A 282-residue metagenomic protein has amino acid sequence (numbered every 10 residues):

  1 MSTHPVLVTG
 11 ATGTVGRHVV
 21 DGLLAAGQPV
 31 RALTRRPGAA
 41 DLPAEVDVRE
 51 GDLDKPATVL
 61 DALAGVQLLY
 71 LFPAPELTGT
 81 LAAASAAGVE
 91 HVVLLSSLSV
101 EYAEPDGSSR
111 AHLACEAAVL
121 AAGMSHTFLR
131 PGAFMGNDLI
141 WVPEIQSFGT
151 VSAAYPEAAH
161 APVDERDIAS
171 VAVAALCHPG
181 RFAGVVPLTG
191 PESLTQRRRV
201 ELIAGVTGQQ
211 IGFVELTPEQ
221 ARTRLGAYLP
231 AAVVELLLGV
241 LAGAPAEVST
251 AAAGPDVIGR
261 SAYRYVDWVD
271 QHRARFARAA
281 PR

Functional and structural regions predicted by a protein language model:
S2-P43, D54-A57, A64-V66, T78-H91 (+6 more regions): Oxidoreductase cofactor-interface core, primarily capturing Rossmann-like NAD(P)-dependent enzymes
G51: Cofactor-binding loops of NAD(P)H-dependent oxidoreductases, dominated by short-chain dehydrogenase/reductases
L68-F72, L94: Redox-cofactor binding/interface segments in oxidoreductases and associated redox assembly factors
F72-T78: Acidic-and-aromatic substrate-binding clefts and catalytic sites of carbohydrate-active enzymes
E219-R282: A hydrophobic C-terminal alpha-helical subdomain
